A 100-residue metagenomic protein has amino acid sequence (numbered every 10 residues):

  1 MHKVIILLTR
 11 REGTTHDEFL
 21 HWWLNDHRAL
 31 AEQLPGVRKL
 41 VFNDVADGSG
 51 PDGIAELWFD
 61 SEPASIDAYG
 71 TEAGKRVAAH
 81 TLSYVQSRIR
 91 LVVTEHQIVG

Functional and structural regions predicted by a protein language model:
M1-G100: Macromolecular interaction modules
